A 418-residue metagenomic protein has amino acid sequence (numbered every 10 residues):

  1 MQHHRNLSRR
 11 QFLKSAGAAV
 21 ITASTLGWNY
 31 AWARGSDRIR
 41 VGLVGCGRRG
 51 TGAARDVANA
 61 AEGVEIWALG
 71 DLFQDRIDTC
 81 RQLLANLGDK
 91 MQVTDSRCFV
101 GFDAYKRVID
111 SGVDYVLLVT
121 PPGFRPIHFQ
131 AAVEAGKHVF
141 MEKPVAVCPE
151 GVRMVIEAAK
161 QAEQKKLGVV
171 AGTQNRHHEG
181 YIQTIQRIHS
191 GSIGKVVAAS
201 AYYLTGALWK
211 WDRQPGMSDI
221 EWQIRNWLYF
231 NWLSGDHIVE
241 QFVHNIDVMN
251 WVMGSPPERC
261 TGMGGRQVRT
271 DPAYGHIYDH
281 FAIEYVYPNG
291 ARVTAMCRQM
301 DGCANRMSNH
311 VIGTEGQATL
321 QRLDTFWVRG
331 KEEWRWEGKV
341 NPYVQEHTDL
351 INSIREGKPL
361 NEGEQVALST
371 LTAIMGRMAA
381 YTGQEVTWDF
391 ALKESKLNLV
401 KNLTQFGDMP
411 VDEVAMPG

Functional and structural regions predicted by a protein language model:
M1-V20: N-terminal secretory signal peptides and thylakoid transit peptides that target proteins across membranes
A16-G88, M249, M416: N-terminal Rossmann-like dinucleotide-binding module
G45, R49-G50, K165-A171, N175-G275 (+7 more regions): Predominantly a Rossmann-like dinucleotide-binding segment in NAD(P)-dependent oxidoreductases
E65-I66, E332-E337, S353-L368: Glycine- and charged-residue-rich phosphate/anionic-cofactor binding loop of Rossmann-like
G88-L118: A structured beta-alpha segment of the ubiquitous adenosine-cofactor-binding alpha/beta core
P122, P126-H177, G191: Beta-strand-loop-alpha-helix segment that lines the small-molecule cofactor/substrate pocket of alpha/beta enzymes
A273, E284-Q345, F390: NAD(P)-dinucleotide binding in Rossmann-like oxidoreductases
